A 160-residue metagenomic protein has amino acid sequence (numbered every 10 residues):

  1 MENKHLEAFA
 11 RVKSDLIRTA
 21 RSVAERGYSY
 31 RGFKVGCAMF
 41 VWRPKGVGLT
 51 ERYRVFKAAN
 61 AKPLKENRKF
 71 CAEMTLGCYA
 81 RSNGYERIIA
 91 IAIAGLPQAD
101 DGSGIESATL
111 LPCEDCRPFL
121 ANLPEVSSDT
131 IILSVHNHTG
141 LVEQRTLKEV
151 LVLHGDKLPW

Functional and structural regions predicted by a protein language model:
M1-W160: Zinc-dependent deaminase catalytic domain
